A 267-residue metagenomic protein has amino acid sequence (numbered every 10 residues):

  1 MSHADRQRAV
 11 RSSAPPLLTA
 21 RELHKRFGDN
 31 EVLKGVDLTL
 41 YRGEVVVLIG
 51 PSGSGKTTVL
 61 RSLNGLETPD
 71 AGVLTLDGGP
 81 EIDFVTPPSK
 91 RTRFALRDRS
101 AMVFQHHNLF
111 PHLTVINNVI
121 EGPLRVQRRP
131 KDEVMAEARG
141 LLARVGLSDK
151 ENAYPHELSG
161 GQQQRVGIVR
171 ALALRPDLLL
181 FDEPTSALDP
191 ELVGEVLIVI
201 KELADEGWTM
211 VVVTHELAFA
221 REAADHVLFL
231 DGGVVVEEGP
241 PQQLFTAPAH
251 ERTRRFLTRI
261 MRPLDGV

Functional and structural regions predicted by a protein language model:
M1-H24, L264-V267: ABC-family P-loop ATPase nucleotide-binding domain
S2-H3, Q242-V267: C-terminal boundary and immediately downstream tail of ABC-type ATPase nucleotide-binding domains
P15-P241: ABC family nucleotide-binding domain
